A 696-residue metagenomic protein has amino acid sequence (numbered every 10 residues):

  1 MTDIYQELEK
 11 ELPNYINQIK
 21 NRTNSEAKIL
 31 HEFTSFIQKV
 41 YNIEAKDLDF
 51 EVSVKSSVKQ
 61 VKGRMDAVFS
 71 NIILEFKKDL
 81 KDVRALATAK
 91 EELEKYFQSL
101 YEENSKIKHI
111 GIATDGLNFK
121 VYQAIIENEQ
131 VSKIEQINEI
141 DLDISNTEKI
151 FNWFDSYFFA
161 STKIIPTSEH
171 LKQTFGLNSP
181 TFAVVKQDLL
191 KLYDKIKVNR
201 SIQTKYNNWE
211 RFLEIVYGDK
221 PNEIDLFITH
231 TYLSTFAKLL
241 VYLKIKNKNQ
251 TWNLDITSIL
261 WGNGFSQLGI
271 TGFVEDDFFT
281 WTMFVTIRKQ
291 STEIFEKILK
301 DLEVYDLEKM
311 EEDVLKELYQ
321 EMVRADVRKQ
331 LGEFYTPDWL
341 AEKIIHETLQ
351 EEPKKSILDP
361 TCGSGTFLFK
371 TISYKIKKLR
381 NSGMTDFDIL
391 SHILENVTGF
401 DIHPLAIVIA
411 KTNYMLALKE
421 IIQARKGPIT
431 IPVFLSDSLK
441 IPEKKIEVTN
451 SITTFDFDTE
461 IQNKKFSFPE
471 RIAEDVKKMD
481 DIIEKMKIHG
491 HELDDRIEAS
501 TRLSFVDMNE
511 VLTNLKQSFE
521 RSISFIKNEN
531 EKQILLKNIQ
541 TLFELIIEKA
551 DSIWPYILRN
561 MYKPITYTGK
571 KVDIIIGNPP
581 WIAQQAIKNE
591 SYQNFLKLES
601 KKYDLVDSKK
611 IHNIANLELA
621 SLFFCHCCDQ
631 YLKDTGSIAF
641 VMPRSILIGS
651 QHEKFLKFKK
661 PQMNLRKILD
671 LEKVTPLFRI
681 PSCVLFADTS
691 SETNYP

Functional and structural regions predicted by a protein language model:
M1-I110, N118, Y122-Q130, I140: A short, conserved, highly charged catalytic patch centered on acidic carboxylates
T2-Q18, S145-K370, F400-L405, S436-I441 (+3 more regions): Preference for the N-terminal adenyl/adenosyl cofactor-binding alpha/beta module
S25-L30, R84-E92, E333-A341, S364-L368 (+5 more regions): Phosphate/oxyanion-binding active-site loops and adjacent basic polyanion-contact surfaces
K46, A89, K248-I259, Y374-N396 (+1 more regions): Flexible phosphate/Mg2+-sensing switch loops adjacent to catalytic phosphate-binding sites
K59-V61, N118-I165, W339-L340, F369 (+7 more regions): Signature of N6-adenine DNA methyltransferases within the class I
M65, S70, K108, K354 (+2 more regions): Local beta-strand N-terminus motif with an aromatic residue
L358-T361, N396-F400, I638-P643: Conserved RecA-like ASCE P-loop NTPase motor core of nucleic-acid helicases/translocases
K411-N413, P428-D573, V674-P696: Polynucleotide-recognition surfaces of large bacterial nucleic-acid defense/processing enzymes
